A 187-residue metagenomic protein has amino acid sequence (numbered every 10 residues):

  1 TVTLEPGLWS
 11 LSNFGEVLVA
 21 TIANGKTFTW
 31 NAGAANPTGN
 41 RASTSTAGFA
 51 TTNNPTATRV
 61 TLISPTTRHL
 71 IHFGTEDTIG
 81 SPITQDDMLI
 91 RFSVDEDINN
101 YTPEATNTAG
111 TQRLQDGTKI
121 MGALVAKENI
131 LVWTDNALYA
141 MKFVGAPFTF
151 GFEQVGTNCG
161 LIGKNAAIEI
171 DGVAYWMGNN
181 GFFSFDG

Functional and structural regions predicted by a protein language model:
T1-L4, N36-G187: Beta-propeller and closely related beta-pinwheel folds
V2-F14: Beta-sandwich interaction modules
W9, T29-W30, W133, W176: Tryptophan-centric aromatic hotspots in well-structured domains and transmembrane helices
F14-R41: Hydrophobic or amphipathic alpha-helical targeting/insertion segments
